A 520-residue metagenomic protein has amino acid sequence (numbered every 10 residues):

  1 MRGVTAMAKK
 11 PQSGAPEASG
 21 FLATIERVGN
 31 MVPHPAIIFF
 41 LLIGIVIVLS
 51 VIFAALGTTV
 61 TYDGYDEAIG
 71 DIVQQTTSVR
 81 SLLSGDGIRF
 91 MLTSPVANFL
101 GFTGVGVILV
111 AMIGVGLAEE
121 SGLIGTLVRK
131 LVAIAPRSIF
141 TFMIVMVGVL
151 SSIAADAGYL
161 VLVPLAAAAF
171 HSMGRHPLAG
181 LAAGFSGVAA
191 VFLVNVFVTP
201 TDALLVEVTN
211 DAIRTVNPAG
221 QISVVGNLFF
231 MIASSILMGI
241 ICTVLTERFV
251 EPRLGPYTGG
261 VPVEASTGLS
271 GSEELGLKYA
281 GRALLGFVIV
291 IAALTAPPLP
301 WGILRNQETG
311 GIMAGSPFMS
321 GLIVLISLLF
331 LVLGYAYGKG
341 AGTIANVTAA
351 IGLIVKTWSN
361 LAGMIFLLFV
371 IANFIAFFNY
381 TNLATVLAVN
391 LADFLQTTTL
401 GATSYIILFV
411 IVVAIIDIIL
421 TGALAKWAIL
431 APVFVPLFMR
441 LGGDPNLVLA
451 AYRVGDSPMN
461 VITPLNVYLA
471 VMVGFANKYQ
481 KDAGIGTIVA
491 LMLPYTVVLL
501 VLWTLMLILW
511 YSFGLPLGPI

Functional and structural regions predicted by a protein language model:
R2-M31, V60-L83, V250-L277: Intrinsically disordered, low-complexity non-transmembrane regions of multi-pass membrane transporters
A18, L123-L127, I240-S266, L294-Q307 (+1 more regions): Juxtamembrane interface elements at the cytosolic ends of transmembrane helices in multi-pass membrane proteins
G20, T59-F102, T215-S223, P297-F318 (+1 more regions): Interfacial loop/helix-cap signal at membrane boundaries in integral membrane proteins
E26-N30, V163-Y257, L269-K278, A451-R453 (+2 more regions): Membrane-core helix-loop-helix motifs of multi-pass transport proteins
V32-G44, V48, I69-G125, G315-T385: Core transmembrane alpha-helical segments of multi-pass membrane transporters/permeases
F39-A54, I108-G116, V147-S151, G187-V194 (+6 more regions): Hydrophobic core segments of alpha-helical transmembrane domains in multi-pass membrane transport and ion-translocation
D86-G87, A97-V105, V132-M143, P177-A179 (+4 more regions): Membrane-interfacial loop-to-helix junctions in multi-pass transporters
I108-V110, P136-L165, S172, I365-I371 (+4 more regions): Hydrophobic alpha-helical transmembrane segments of multi-pass integral membrane proteins, predominantly secondary
